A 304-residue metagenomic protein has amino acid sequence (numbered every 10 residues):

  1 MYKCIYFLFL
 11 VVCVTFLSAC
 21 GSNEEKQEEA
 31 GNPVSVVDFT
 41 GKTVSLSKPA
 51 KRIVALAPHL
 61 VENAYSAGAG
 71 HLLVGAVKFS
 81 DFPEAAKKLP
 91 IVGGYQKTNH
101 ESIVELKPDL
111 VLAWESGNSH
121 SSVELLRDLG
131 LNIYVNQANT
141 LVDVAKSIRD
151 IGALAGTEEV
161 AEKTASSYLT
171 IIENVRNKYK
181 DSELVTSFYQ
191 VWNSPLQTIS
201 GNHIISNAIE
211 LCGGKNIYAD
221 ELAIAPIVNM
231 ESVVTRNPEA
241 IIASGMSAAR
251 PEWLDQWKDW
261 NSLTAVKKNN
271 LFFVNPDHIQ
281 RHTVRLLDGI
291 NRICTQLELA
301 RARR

Functional and structural regions predicted by a protein language model:
Y2-Y6, A19-H59, E158-F188, N237-A240 (+1 more regions): Bacterial Sec-exported substrate-binding components of ABC uptake systems
F7-F16: Bacterial N-terminal signal peptides
V37-G41, P90-E101, E221-M230: Short helix-initiation/N-cap motifs at beta->coil->alpha
K42-T43, D109-L110, H120-Q197, Y218-D220 (+1 more regions): Extracytoplasmic substrate-binding proteins
R52-L106, L110-E115, I217: A short, structured surface patch at a secondary-structure boundary
A57, E115-S116, V191, E221 (+2 more regions): Short secondary-structure boundary segments
V77, N202-A225, F273: His/Asp/Glu-enriched short active-site or ligand-binding loop at hydrolase and phosphoryl-transfer sites
H100-K107, L129, V228-N237: Short helices/loops that flank or line small-molecule/ion binding pockets
